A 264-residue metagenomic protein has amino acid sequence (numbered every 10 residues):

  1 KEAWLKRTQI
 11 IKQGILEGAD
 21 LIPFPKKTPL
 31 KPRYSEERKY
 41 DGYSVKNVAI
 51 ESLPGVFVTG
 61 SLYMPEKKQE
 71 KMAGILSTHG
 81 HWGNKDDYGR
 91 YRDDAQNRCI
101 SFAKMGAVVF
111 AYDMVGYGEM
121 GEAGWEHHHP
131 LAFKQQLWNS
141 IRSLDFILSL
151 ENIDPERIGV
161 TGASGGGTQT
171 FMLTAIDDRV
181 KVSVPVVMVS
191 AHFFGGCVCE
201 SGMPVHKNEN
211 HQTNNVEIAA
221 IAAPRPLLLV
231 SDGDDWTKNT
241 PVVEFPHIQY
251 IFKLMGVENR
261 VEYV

Functional and structural regions predicted by a protein language model:
K1-Y63: Non-catalytic accessory segments flanking enzyme active sites
I50-P54, M64-E66, G80-W82, G116 (+2 more regions): Short, flexible loop/turn elements at secondary-structure junctions
Y63, G74, R98-G116, R157-V160 (+3 more regions): Carboxylate/His-rich catalytic cores and anion/metal-binding grooves
Q69-S149, V189-C199, P204: Cap/lid segment of the alpha/beta-hydrolase catalytic domain
D87-N97, H127-W138, V160-F171, G202-I218 (+1 more regions): Alpha-helix capping and helix-loop boundary segments enriched in small/acidic/polar residues
D145-H211: Primarily recognizes the serine-hydrolase "nucleophile elbow" in alpha/beta-hydrolase and SGNH/GDSL folds
K181-A220, P224-R225, D232-F245, I251-V257: Mobile cap/lid helix-loop segments that gate and shape the active-site cleft of serine hydrolases
V257-V264: Histidine-bearing beta->alpha loop at or near hydrolase active sites
